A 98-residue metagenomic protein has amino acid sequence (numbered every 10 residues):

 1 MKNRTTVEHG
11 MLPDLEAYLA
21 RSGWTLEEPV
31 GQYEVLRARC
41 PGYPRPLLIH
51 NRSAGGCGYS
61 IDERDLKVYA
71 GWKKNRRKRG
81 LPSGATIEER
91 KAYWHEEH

Functional and structural regions predicted by a protein language model:
M1-T5, G71-S83: Short Lys/Arg-rich cationic patches that frequently serve as NLS/NoLS or arginine-rich RNA/DNA-binding motifs
M1-T6, A92-H98: Short intrinsically disordered terminal tails
K2-P29: Negatively charged, low-complexity tracts enriched in Asp/Glu with abundant Ser/Thr
D14, Y18, V68, R90-Y93: Charge-rich, solvent-exposed alpha-helical interaction surfaces
S22, L26, K73-R77, W94: Short, flexible helical or helix-coil boundary motifs
S22-S53: Amphipathic, interaction-prone secondary-structure segments
R45-R77: Intrinsically disordered, low-complexity regulatory segments enriched in Ser/Thr/Pro and charged residues
A85-E89: Intrinsically disordered, low-complexity coil/linker segments enriched for acidic/polar and small residues
